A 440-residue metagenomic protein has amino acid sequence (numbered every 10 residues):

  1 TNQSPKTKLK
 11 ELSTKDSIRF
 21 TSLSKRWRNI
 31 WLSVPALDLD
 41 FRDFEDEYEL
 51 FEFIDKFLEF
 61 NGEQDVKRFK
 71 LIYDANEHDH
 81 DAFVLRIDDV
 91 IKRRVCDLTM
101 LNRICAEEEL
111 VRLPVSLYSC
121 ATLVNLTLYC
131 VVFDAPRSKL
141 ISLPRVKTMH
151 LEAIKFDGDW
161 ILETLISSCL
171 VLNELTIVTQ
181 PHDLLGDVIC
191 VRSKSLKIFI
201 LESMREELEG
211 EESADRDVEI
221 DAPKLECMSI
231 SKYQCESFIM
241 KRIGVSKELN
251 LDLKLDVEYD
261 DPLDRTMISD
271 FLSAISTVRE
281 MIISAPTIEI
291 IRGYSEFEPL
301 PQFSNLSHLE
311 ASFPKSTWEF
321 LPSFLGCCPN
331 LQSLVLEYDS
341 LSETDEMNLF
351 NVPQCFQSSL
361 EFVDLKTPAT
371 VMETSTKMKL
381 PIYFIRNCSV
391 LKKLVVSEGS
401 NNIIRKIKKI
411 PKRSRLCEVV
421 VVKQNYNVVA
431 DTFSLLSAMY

Functional and structural regions predicted by a protein language model:
T1-C190, C355, T376: Leucine-rich repeat
V34, V66, V95-L98, L123-L126 (+12 more regions): Conserved hydrophobic position(s) of the canonical leucine-rich repeat
P35-E47, E59-A75, R93-R103, L123-L126 (+3 more regions): LRR N-terminal entry segment and analogous cap-like coil->beta motifs
D38, K70-I72, T99, T127 (+13 more regions): Extracellular beta-strand solenoid repeats
D43-D55, F60, D74-F83, I104-L113 (+11 more regions): Leucine-rich repeat
V84-D89, R112-A121, S138-V146, L162-V171 (+10 more regions): A structural signal for leucine-rich repeat
I275, R279-A285, E289-R292, S307-F313 (+6 more regions): Alpha-helix capping/termination and helix-coil
E398-Y440: C-terminal helix/juxtamembrane-tail motif
